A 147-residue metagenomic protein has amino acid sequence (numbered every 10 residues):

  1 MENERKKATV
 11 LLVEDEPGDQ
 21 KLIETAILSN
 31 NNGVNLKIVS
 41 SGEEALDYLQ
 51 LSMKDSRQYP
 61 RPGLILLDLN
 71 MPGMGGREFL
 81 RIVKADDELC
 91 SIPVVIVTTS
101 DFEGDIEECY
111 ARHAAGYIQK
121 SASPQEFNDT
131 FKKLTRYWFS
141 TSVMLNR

Functional and structural regions predicted by a protein language model:
M1-L11, E16-K37, E43, Q50 (+2 more regions): Non-catalytic signal-transmission and effector/linker regions of two-component phosphorelay proteins
K54-P60, K84-S91, R112: Conserved phosphotransfer cores of two-component systems
L69-M71: Receiver (REC) domain active-site loop signature in two-component systems and cognate sites in sensor histidine kinases
G73-M74, V83: Hydrophobic residue at a beta-alpha junction that N-caps the helix immediately following a catalytic beta-strand/loop
A115: Short, glycine/charged-rich "phosphate-handling" switch motifs in NTP-dependent and phosphotransfer domains
K120: A Lys-centered signature of the CheY-like receiver
